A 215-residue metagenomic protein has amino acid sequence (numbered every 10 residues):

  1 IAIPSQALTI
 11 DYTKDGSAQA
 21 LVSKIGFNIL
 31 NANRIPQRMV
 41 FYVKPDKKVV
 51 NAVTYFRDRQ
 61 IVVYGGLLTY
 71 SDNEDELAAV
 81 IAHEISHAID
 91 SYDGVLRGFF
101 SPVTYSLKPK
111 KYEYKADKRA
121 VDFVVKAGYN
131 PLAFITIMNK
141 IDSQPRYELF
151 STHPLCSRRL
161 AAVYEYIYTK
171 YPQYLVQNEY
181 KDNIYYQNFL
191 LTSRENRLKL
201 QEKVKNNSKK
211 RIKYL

Functional and structural regions predicted by a protein language model:
I1-K24, N31-V43, L68-T69, E74 (+2 more regions): C-terminal capping/extension segments of zinc metalloprotease domains
Y42-K44, A78-A82: Short, functionally critical alpha-helical segments immediately adjacent to catalytic or ligand/cofactor-binding
Y42-R59: Catalytic zinc-binding patch centered on the HExxH motif and its immediate surroundings that defines zinc-dependent
V49, V53-T54, V80-I81, V103-S106 (+1 more regions): Intrinsic structural disorder
V53-F56, A88-Y112, V125: Membrane-embedded and juxtamembrane structural elements of multi-pass membrane proteins
Q60-G65: Short, aliphatic-rich beta-strand segments
L67-L68, D72-E76, E84-F100, G128-Y129: Catalytic Zn2+-binding segment of zinc metalloproteases
I81-D90, K115, R119: Active-site His/Glu-centered metal-binding helix of metallohydrolases
